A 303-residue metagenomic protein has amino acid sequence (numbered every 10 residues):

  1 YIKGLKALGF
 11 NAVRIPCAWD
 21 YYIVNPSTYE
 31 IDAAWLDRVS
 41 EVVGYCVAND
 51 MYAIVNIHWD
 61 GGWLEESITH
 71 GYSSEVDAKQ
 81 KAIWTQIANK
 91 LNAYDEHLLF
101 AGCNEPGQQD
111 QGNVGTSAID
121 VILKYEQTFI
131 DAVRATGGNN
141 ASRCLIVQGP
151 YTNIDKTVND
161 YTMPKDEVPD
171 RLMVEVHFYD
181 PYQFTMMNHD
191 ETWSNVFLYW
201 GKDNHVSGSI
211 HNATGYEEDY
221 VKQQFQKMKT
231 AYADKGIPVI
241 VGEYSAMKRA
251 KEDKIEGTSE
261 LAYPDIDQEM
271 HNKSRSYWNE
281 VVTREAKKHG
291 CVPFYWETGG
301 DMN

Functional and structural regions predicted by a protein language model:
Y1-A18, K227-K235, T283-E285, H289-F294: Catalytic domains of carbohydrate-active enzymes, especially glycoside hydrolases
Y1-A7, Q80-A82, V221-K227, Y277-E280: Short, acidic/polar
Y1-V13, C17, I23, T28-W59 (+2 more regions): An active-site-proximal structural segment forming one wall of the substrate-binding cleft that immediately precedes
A12, V239-I240, N303: Accessory recognition modules or surfaces
P16-A18, H58-G61, Y151, A246 (+1 more regions): Short, solvent-exposed turn/loop segments enriched in Gly/Ser/Thr/Pro and often Arg
H70-G71, E75, V206-H211, I255-I266: Surface-exposed intrinsically disordered loops and tails
A78-E218, K222-M247, K251, K288-C291: Active-site region of glycoside hydrolase catalytic domains
D166, K251-N303: Aromatic-rich peripheral "rim/lid" segments of glycoside hydrolase catalytic domains that contact and position glycan
